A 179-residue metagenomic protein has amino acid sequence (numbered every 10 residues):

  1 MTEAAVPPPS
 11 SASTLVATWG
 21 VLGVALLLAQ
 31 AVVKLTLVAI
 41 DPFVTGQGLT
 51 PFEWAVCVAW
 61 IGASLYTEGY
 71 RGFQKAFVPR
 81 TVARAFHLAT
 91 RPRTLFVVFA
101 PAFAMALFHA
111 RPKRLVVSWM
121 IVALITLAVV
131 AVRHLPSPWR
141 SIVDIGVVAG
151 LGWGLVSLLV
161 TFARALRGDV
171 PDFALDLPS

Functional and structural regions predicted by a protein language model:
M1-A39, G150-S179: Cytosolic-side membrane-entry/anchor segment at the start of a transmembrane helix
A4-T14, V44-P51, H109: Juxtamembrane loop-transmembrane helix junctions in multi-pass integral membrane proteins, especially the extracellular
W19-L26, E53-A63, S118-I121, I125: Hydrophobic alpha-helical transmembrane segments of polytopic
V32-P42, G69-Q74, V130-W139: Juxtamembrane "helix-exit" motif on the non-cytosolic side of transmembrane helices
T45-A83, V156-L159: Hydrophobic alpha-helical membrane-embedded segments
Q47-C57, P138-L151: Hydrophobic alpha-helical transmembrane segments
G69-R111: Membrane-proximal soluble regions of multi-pass membrane proteins
P112-A149: Hydrophobic alpha-helical transmembrane segments and immediately flanking/interface helices in integral membrane
